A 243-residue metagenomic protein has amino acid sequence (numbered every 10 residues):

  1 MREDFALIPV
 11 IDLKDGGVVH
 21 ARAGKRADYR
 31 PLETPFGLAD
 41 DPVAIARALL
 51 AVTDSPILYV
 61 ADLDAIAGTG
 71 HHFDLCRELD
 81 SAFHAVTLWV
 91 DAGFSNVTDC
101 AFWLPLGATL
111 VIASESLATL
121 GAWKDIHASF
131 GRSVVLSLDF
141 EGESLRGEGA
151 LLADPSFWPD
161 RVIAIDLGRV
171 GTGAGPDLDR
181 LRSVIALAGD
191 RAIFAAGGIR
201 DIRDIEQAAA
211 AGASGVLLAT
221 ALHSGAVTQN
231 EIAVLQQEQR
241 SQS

Functional and structural regions predicted by a protein language model:
M1-F5: Extreme N-terminus of proteins, especially the signal/transit-peptide cleavage junction and the first residues
A6-K14, L58-V60, L88-A92, L110-I112 (+4 more regions): Hydrophobic faces of well-ordered beta-strands that scaffold small-molecule active sites in alpha/beta enzyme cores
V10-P35, T98-T172: Conserved anion-binding
A21, I66-F83, A92-F102, I112-R132 (+3 more regions): Active-site-adjacent beta->alpha loops and helix N-cap segments on the catalytic face of soluble alpha/beta enzymes
A23-G70: N-terminal beta-alpha supersecondary unit
A85-L110, L151-F157, D179-L218: Catalytic cores of alpha/beta
T220-A226, S243: Short, conserved aromatic-histidine micro-motifs
L235-S243: Extended, intrinsically disordered, low-complexity segments
